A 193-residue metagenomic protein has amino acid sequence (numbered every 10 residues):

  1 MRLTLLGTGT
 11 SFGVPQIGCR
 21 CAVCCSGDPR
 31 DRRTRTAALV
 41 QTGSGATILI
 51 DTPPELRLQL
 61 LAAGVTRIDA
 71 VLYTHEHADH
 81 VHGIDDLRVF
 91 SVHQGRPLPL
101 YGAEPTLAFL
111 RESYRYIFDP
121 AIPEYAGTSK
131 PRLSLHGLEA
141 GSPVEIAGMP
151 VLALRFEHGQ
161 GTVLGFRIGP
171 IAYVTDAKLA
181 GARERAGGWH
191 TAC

Functional and structural regions predicted by a protein language model:
M1-V174, K178-R185: Binuclear metal-dependent hydrolase catalytic cores
G187-C193: Inter-motif core of Ras-like GTPase G domains
